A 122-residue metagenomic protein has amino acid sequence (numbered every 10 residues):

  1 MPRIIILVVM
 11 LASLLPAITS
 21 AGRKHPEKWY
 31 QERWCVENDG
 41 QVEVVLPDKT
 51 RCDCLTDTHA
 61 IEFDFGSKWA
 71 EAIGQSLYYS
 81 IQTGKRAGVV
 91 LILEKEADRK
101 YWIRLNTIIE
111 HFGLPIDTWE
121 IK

Functional and structural regions predicted by a protein language model:
I4-L15: Sec-dependent N-terminal signal peptides
P16-D57: Acidic-basic catalytic patches of nuclease active cores, encompassing PD-(D/E)XK and other metal-cofactor nuclease
E32, L77, N106: Active-site phosphate/pyrophosphate- and oxyanion-stabilizing loops and adjacent acidic/basic residues in soluble
D39-Q41, D64-S67: Short, flexible loop segments at the rims of nucleotide/cofactor-binding pockets, characterized by
C54-F65, Y79: Conserved catalytic cores of phosphodiester-cleaving nucleases, focusing on short active-site segments
F65-A70, S80-K122: Nucleic-acid nuclease catalytic cores
E71-Q75: Short, surface-exposed coil-to-beta transition loops
